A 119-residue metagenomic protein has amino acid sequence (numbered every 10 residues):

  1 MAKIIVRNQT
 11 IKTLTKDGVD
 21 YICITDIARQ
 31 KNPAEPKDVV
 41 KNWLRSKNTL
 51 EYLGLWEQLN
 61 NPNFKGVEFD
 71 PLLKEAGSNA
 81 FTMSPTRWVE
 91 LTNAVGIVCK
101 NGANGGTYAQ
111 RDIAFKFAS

Functional and structural regions predicted by a protein language model:
M1-S119: An anion-engaging/catalytic patch
